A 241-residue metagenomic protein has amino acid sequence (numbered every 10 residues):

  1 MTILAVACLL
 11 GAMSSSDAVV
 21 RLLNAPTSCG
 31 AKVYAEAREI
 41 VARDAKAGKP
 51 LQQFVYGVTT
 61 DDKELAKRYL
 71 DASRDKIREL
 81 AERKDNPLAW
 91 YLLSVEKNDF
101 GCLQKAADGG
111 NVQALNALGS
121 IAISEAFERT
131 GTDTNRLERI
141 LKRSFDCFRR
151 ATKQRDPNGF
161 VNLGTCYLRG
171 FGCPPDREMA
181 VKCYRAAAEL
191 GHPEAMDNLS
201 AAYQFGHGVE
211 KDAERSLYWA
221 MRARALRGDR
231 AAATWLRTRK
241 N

Functional and structural regions predicted by a protein language model:
L9-V58: N-terminal leader/linker segments that initiate helical-solenoid repeat arrays
S15-N24, P50, F54, R78 (+6 more regions): Alpha-helical tetratricopeptide repeat
A25-C29, T60-Y69, S124-L141, F171-R177 (+1 more regions): Short coil/turn connectors between adjacent alpha-helices in alpha-solenoid helical repeat scaffolds
V41, L70, I77, L103 (+3 more regions): Hydrophobic/aromatic packing residues within the alpha-helices of TPR/SEL1-like helical repeat arrays
K46-P50, D61-K63, K84-N86, N98 (+8 more regions): Short helix-capping/linker turns of helical repeat alpha-solenoids
V55-D61, L92-K97, A117-G131, N162-R169 (+2 more regions): Hydrophobic face of amphipathic alpha-helices that form TPR/SEL1-like repeat modules and related alpha-solenoid
R68-S73, K211-G228: TPR/TPR-like (Sel1-like) alpha-helical repeat modules
